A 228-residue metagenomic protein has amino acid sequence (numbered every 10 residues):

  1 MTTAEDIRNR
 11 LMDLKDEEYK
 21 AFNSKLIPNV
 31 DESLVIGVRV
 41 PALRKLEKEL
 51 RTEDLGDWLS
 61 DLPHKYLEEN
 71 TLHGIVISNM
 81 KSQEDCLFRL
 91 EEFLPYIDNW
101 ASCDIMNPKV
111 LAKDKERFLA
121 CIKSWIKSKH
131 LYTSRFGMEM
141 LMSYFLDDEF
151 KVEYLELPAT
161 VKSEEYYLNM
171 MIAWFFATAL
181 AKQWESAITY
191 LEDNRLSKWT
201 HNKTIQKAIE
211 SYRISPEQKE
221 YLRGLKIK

Functional and structural regions predicted by a protein language model:
M1-K228: Alpha-helical scaffold domains
